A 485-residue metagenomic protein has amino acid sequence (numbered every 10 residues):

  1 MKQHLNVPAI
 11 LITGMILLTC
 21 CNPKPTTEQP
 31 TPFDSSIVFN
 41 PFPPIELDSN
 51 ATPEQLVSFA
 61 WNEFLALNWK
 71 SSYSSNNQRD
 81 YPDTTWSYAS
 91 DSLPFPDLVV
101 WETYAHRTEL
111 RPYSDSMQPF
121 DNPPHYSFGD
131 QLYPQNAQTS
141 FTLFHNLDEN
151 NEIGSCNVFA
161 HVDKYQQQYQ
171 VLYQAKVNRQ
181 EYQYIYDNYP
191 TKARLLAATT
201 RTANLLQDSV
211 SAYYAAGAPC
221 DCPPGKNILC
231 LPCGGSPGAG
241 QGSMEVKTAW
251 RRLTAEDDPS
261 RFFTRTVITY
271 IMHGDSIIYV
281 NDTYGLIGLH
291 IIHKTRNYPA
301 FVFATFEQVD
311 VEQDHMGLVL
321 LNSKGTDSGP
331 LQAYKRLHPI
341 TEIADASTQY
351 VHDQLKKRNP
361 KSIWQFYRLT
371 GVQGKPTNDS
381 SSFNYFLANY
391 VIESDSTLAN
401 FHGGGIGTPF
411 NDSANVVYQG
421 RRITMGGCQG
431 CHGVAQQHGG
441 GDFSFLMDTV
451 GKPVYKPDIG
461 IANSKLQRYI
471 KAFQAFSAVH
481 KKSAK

Functional and structural regions predicted by a protein language model:
M1-I10: Bacterial N-terminal signal peptides that target proteins for export
I12-M15: Alpha-helical transmembrane segments
L17-C20: C-terminal motif of bacterial Sec signal peptides marking the signal peptidase cleavage site
K24-G430, A435-K485: Conserved small-residue
